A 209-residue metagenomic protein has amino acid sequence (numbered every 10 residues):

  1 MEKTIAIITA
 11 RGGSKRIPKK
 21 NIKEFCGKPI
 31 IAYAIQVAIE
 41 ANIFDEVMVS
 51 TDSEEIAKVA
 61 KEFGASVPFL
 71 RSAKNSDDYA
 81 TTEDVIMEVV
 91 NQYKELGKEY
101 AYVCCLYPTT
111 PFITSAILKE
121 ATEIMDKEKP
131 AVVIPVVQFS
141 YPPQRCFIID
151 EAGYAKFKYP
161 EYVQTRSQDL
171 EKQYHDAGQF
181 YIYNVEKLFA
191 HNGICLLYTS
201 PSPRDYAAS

Functional and structural regions predicted by a protein language model:
E2-S50: N-terminal glycine-rich phosphate-binding loop and ensuing alpha1 helix
F44, K98-Y100, K129-P130: Short, high-confidence coil segments that cap the C-terminus of an alpha-helix and link into the following beta-strand
M48, E55-V103, I113-A116: Short phosphate-binding loop-to-helix
D84, P111-I194: Conserved core of the sugar-phosphate nucleotidyltransferase
L106: Catalytic metal- and UDP-sugar-binding loop of GT-A-like glycosyltransferases, i.e., residues flanking the conserved
Y198-S209: Single conserved hydrophobic/aromatic residue that forms the stacking wall/gate of nucleotide- or nucleobase-binding
